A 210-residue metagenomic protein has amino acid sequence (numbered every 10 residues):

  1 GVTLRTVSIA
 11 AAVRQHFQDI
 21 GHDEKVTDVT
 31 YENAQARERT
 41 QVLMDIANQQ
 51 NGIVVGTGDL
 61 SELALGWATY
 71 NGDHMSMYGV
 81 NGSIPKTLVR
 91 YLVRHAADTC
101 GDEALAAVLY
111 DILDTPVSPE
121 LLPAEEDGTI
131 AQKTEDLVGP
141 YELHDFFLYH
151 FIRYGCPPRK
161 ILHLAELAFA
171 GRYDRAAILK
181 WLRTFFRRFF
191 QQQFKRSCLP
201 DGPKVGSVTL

Functional and structural regions predicted by a protein language model:
G1-L210: ATP/NTP-dependent adenylation/nucleotidyl-transfer catalytic domains that generate, transfer, or process NMP-activated
